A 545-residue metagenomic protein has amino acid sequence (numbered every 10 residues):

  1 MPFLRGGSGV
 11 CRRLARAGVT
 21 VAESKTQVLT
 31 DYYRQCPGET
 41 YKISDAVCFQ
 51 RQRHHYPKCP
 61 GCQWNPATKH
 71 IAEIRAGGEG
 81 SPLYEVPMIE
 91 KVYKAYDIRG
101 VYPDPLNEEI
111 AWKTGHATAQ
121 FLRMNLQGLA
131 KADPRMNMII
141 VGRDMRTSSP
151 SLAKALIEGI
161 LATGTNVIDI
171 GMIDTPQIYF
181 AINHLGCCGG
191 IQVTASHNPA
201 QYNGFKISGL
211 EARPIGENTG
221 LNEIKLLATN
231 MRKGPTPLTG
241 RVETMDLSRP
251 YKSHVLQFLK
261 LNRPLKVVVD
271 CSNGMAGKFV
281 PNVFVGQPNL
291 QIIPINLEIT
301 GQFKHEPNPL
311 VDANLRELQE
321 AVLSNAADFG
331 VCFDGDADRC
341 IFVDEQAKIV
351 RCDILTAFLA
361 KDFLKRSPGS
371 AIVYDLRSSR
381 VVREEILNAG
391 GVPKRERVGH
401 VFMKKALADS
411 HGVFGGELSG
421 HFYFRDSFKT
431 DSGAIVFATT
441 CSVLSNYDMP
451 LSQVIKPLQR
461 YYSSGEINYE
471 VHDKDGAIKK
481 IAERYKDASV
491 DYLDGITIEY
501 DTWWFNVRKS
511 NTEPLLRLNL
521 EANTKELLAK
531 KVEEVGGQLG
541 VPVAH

Functional and structural regions predicted by a protein language model:
P2-Y84, M88: Cysteine-centered metal-binding/redox modules
R53-H55, G61-L156, A162-T163, T244-P264: An N-terminal, well-structured beta->alpha segment
M124-G128, A132-N203, N282-V343: N-terminal small/polar loop signature for handling phosphorylated ligands or for N-terminal nucleophile
Q177, N222-S253, Q257, D344-L418 (+1 more regions): Proline/glycine-rich low-complexity loops and linkers
C187-S196, A200-Y202, V322-D344, I349 (+1 more regions): Glycine-rich phosphate-binding loop
N203-N325: Gly/Ser/Thr-enriched, mixed-charge loops and adjacent short helices that form phosphate/oxyanion-binding elements
S367-H545: Phosphate-binding and adjacent anionic-ligand microenvironments
